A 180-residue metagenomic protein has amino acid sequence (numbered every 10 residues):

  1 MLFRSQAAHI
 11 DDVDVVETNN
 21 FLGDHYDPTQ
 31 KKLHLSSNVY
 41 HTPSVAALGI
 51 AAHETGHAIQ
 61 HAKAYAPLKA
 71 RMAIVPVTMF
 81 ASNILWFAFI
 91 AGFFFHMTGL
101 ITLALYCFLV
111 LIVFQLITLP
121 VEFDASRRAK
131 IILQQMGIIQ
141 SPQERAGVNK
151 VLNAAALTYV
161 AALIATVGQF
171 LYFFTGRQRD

Functional and structural regions predicted by a protein language model:
Q6-A7, D11-N20: A composition-biased, non-transmembrane "mature-region" signal
F21-Y26: Short, charge-patterned binding micro-sites
D27-I50, A58-R127, I131-I139, Q143-D180: A Zn2+-metalloprotease active-site environment signal
